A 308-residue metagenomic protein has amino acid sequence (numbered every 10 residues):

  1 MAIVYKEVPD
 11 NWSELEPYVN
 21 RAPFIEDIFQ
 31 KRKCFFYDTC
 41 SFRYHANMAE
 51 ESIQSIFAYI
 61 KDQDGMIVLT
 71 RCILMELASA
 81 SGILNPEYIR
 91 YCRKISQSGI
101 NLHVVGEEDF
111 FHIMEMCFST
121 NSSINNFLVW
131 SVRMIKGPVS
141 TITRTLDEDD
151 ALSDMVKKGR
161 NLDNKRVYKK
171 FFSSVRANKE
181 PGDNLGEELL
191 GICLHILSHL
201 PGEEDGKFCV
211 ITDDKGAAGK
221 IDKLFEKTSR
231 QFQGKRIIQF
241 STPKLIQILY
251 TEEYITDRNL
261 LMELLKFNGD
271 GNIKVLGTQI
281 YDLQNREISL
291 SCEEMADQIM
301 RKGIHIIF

Functional and structural regions predicted by a protein language model:
A2-G206, G216-F308: Active-site-proximal, substrate-binding regions of enzyme catalytic domains and RNA-binding/basic surfaces
I211-T212: Short beta-strand scaffold positions
